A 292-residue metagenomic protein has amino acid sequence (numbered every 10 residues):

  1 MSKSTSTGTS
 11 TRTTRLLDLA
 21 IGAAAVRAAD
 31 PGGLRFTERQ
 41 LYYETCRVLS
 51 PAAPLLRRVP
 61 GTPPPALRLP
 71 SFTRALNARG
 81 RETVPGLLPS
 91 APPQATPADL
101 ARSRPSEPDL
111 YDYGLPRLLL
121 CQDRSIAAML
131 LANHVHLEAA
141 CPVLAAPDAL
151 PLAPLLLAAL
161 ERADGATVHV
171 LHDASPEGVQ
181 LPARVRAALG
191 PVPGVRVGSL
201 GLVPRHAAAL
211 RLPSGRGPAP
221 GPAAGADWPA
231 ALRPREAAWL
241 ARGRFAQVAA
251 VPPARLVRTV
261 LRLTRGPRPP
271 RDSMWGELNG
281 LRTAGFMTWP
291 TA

Functional and structural regions predicted by a protein language model:
M1-A166, P176-A292: Nucleic-acid enzyme cleavage-core boundary/entry regions
